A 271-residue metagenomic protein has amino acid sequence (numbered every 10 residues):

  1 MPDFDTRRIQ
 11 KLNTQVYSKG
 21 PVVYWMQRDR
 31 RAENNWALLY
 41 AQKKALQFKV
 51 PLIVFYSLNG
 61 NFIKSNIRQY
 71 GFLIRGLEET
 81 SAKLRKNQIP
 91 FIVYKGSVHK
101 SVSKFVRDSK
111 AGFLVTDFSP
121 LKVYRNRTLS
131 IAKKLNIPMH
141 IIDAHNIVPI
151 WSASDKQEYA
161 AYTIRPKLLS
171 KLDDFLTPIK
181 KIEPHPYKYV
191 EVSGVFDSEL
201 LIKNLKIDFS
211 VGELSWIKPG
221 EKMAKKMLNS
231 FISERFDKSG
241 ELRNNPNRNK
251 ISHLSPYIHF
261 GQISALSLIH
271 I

Functional and structural regions predicted by a protein language model:
M1-I179: Trp/Phe/Arg-rich N-terminal binding region typifying the photolyase-homology
S18, Q157-L268: Glycine/tryptophan-enriched, flexible segments
